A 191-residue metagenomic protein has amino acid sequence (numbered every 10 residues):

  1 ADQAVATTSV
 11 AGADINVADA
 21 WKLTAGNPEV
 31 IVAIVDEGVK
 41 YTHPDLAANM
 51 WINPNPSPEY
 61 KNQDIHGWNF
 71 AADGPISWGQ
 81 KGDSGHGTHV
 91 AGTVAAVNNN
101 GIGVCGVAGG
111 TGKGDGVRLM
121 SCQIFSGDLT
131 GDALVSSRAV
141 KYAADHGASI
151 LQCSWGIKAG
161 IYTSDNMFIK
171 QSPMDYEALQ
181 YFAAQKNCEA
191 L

Functional and structural regions predicted by a protein language model:
A1-G131, V135-P173, Y181-A190: Active-site core segment of subtilase-fold serine proteases
Y176: A short, gly/pro- and small-residue-rich
